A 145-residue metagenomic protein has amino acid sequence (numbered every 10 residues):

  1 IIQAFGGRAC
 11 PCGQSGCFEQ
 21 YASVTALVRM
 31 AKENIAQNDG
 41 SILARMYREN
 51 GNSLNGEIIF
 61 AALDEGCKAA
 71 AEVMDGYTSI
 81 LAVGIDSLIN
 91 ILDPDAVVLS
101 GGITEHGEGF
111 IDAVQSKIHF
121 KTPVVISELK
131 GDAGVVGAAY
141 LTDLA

Functional and structural regions predicted by a protein language model:
I1-Q3: Short, intrinsically disordered, charge-biased short linear motifs at domain edges
F5-A9, Q14-A145: ATP-binding/phosphotransfer module of carbohydrate and carboxylate kinases, centering on a glycine-rich
